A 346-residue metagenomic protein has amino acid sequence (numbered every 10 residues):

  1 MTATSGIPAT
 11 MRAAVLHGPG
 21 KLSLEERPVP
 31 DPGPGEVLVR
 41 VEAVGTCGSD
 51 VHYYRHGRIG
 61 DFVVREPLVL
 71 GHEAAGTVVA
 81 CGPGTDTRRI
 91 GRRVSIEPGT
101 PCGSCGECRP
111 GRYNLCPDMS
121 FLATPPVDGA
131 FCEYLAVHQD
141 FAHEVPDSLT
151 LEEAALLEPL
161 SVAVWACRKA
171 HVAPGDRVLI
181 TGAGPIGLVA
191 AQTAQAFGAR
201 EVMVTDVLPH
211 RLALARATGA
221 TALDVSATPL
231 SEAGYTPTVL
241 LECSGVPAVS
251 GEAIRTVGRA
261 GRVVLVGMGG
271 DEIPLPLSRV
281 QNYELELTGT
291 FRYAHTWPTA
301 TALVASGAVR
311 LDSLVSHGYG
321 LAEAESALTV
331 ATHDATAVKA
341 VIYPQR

Functional and structural regions predicted by a protein language model:
M1-M11, G251, A294, P298-R346: C-terminal hydrophobic helical "lid"/dimerization subdomain of Rossmann-like NAD(P)H-dependent oxidoreductases
P30-V44, I59-G106, P146-S148: Glycine-rich beta-strand-centered segment in the early N-terminal region that forms part of a ligand/cofactor-binding
E73, R92-R93, E107, Y134 (+4 more regions): Residue-level marker of beta-strand positions
T100-T181: NAD(P)H dinucleotide-binding glycine-rich loop of Rossmann-like/cofactor-binding domains, especially the beta1-alpha1
D147-A227: Mid-domain Rossmann-like dinucleotide-binding core that forms the NAD(H)/NADP(H) cofactor-binding site
A170, A213-E286: Glycine-rich cofactor phosphate-binding loops and adjacent beta1-alpha1 units of small-molecule cofactor enzyme domains
G175, T236-P237, L311: Local beta-strand N-terminus motif with an aromatic residue
V207-L208, G269, Y293: Residues in the short beta-alpha loop(s) of Rossmann-like NAD(P)-binding domains
